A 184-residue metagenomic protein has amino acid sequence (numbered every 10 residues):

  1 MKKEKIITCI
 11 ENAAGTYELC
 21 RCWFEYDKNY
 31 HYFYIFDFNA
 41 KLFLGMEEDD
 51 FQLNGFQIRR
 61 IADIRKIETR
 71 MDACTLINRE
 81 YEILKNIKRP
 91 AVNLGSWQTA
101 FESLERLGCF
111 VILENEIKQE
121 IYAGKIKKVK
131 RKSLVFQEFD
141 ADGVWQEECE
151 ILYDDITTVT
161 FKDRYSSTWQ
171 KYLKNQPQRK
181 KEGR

Functional and structural regions predicted by a protein language model:
M1-Y30, L42-L44, E48-Q119, D140-R184: Short glycine-rich, low-complexity segments
Y30-D37, Y122-K128: Short beta-strand-centered aromatic/proline hotspots
N39-K41, K128-L134, D155: Preference for intrinsically disordered or flexible, low-complexity segments and adjacent hinge/connector residues
V135-F139: Core beta-strand-centered patch of the WYL/Sm-like small regulatory domain
